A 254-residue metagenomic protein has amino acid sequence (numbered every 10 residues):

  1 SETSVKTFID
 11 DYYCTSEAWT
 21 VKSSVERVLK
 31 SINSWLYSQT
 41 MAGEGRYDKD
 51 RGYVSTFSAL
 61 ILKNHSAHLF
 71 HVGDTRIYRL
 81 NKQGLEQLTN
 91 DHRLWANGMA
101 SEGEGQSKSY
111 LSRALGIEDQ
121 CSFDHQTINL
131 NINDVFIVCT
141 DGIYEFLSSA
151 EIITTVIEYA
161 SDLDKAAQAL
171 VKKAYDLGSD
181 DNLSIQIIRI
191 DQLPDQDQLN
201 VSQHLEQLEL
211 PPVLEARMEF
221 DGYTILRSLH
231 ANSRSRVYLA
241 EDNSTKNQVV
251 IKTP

Functional and structural regions predicted by a protein language model:
S1-P254: PP2C/PPM-type serine/threonine phosphatase catalytic domain
